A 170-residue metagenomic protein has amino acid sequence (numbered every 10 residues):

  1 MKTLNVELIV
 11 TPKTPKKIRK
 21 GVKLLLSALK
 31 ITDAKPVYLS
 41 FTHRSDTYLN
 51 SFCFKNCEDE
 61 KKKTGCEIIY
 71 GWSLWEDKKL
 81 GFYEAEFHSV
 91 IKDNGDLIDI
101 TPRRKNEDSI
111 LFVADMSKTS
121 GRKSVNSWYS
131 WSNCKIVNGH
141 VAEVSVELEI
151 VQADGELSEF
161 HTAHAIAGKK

Functional and structural regions predicted by a protein language model:
M1-K170: A structural boundary/capping signal
